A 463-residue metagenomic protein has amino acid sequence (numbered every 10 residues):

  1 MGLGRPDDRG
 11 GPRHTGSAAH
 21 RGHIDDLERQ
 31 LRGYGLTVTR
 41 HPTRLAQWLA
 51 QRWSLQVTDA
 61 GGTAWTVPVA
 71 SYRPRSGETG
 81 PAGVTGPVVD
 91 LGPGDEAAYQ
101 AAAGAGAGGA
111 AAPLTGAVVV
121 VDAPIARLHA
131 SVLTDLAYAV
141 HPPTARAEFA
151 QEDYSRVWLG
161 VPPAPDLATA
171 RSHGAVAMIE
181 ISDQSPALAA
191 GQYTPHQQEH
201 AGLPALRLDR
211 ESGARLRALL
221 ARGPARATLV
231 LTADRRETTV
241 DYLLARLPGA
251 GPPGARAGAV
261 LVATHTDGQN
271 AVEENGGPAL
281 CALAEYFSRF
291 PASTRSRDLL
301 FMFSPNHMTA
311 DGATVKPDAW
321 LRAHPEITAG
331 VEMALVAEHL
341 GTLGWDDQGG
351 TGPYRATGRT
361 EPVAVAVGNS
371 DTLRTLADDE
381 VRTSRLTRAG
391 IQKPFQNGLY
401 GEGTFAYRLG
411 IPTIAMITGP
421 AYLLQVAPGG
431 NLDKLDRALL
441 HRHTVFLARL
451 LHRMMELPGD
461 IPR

Functional and structural regions predicted by a protein language model:
M1-H20, D26-G35, V118-E148, R156-W158 (+1 more regions): Catalytic-core environment of secreted peptidases
M1-P6, A19-Q30, P162-D166, R171 (+10 more regions): Stable alpha-helical elements in mature extracytoplasmic
G2, R40, V118-D122, V176-I181 (+11 more regions): Structural recognition of the beta-strand scaffold that forms the well-ordered cores of secreted hydrolase catalytic
G2-A145: Noncatalytic luminal/extracellular "stalk/propeptide" segments of secretory-pathway proteins
D8-R21, R75, G86-D90, Q100-A103 (+9 more regions): Second-shell loop/turn segments in exported
A70-A105, Y193-E274, A282-E285, R289-F290: Soluble metallo-hydrolase cores and metallopeptidase-like ectodomains found primarily in the secretory/periplasmic
Y154, L167, R171, L340-R463: Active-site-adjacent substrate-binding region of metalloamidase/peptidase-like peptide-processing proteins
G268-G368: Acidic/histidine-rich catalytic neighborhood of metal-dependent amide-processing enzymes
